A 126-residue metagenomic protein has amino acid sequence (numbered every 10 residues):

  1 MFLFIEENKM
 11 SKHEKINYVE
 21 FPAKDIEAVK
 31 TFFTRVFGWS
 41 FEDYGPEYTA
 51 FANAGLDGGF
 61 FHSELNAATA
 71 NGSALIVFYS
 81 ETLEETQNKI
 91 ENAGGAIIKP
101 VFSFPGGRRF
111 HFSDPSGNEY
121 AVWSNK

Functional and structural regions predicted by a protein language model:
F2-K30, D57, A74-I76, K126: N-terminal beta-strand motif that seeds the catalytic metal site of vicinal oxygen chelate
Y18, A50, G59, P100 (+1 more regions): Conserved beta-strand positions that form and line the central face of beta-propeller blades
Y18-F51: N-terminal first-folded block
I26, V77-S116: Vicinal oxygen chelate
W39-N71, E119-S124: Conserved short beta-strand elements that form part of the metal-binding/catalytic scaffold of enzyme active sites
E47-T49, A74, R108-F110: Short beta-strand micro-motifs in enzyme catalytic cores
